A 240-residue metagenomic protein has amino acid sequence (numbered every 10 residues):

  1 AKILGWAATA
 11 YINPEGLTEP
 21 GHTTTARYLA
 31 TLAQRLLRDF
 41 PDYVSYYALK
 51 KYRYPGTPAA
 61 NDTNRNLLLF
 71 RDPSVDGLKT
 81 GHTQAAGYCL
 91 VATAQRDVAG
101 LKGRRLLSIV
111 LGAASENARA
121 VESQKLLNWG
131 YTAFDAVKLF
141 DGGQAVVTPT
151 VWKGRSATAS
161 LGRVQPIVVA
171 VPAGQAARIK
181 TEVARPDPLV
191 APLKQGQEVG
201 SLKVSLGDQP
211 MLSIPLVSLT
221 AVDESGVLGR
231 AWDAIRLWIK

Functional and structural regions predicted by a protein language model:
A1-A10: Short, charged, amphipathic alpha-helices and their helix-cap/turn boundaries
W6, G21-K240: Domain-terminus/edge residues, biased toward the C-terminal soluble/receptor-binding domains of extracytoplasmic
T9-E19: Surface-exposed aromatic
